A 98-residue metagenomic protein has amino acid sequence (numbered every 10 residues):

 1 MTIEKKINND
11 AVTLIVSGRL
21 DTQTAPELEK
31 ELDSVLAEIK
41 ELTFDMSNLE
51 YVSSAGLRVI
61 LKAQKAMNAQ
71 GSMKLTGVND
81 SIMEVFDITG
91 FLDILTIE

Functional and structural regions predicted by a protein language model:
E4-L28, S47: STAS-typified acidic loop motif
T22-I94: Amphipathic alpha-helical interaction surfaces in cytosolic regulatory modules
T96-E98: Short acidic-hydrophobic, aromatic-tinged amphipathic segments that line or gate anion-handling sites
